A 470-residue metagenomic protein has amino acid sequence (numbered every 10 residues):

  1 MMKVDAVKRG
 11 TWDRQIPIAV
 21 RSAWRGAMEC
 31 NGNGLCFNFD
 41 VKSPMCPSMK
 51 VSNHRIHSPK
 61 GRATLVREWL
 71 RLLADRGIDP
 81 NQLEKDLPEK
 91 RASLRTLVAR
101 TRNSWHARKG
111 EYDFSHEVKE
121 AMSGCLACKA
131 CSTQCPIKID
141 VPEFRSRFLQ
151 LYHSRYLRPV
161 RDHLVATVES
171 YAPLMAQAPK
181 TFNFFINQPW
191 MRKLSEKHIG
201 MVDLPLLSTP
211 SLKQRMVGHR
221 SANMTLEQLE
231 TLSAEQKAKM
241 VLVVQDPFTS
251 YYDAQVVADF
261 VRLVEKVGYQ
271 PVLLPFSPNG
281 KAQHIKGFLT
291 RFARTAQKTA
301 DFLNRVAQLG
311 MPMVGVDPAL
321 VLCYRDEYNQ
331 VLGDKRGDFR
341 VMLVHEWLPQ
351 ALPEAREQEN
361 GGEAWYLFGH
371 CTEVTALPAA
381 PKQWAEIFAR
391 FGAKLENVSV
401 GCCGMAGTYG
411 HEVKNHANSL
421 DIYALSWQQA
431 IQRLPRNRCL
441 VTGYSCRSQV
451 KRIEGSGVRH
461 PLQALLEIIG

Functional and structural regions predicted by a protein language model:
M1-G124, E143-F144, Q150-L157, D162 (+1 more regions): Ferredoxin-type iron-sulfur electron-transfer modules and their immediate structural context
M2-D5, R14, W24, P142-G470: Iron-sulfur cluster-binding electron-transfer modules in prokaryotic oxidoreductases
I16-A19, G32-L35, H54, E120-S123 (+4 more regions): Generic recognition of flexible, low-complexity loop/linker segments
G26, G32, K42, A121-A127 (+5 more regions): Secretory pathway export signals and precursors
C30, C36, C46, C125-C131 (+5 more regions): Short cysteine clusters
E120, G124-L126, D317-L322: Core structural elements
